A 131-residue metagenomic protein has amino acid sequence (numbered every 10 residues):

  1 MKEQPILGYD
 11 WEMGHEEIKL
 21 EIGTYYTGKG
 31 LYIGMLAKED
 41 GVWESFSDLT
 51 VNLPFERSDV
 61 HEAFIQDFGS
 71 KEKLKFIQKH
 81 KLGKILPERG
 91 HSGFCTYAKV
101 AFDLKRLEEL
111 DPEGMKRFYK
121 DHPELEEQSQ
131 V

Functional and structural regions predicted by a protein language model:
M1-E39: OB-fold ssDNA-binding interfaces and closely related basic DNA-contact patches used across DNA replication/repair
G34-L82: Acidic, aromatic-enriched beta-alpha/helix-loop junctions
D67-K120: Short, compact, well-ordered microdomains
M115-V131: Short, cationic low-complexity segments
